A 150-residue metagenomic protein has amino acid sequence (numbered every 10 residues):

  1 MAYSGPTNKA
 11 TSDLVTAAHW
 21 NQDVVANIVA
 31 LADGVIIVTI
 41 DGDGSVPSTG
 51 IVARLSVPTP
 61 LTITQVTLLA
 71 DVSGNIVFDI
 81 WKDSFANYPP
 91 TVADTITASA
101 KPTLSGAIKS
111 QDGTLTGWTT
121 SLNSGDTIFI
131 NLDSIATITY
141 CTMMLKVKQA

Functional and structural regions predicted by a protein language model:
M1-P58, T62-V72, I76-A150: Extracellular "spike/adhesin" assembly and maturation modules and analogous cytosolic coiled-coil scaffolds
